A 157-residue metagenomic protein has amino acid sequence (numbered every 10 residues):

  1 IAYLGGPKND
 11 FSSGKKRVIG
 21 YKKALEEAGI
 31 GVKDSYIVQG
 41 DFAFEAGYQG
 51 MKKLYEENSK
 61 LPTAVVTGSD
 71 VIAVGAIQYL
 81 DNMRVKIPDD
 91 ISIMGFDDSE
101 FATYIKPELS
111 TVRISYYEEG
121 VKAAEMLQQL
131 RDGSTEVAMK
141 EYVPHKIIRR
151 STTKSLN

Functional and structural regions predicted by a protein language model:
I1-A28, M139-T152: An alpha-beta-alpha
L4-G5, G40, G68, D97: Conserved residues at the C-terminal ends of beta-strands
N9-D10, A43, I72, F101: Glycine-/small-residue-rich active-site loops that bind phosphorylated ligands and cofactors
S13-R17, G47, Y116, G120: Conserved donor sugar-nucleotide recognition element shared by glycan-biosynthetic enzymes
G20, A46, G75-A76: Phosphate- and divalent-cation-binding pockets in alpha/beta enzyme and binding domains that engage nucleotide-derived
K22-E45: Short beta-strand elements in bilobed, periplasmic/extracellular small-molecule ligand-binding domains
G50-N157: Flexible loop/turn connectors
